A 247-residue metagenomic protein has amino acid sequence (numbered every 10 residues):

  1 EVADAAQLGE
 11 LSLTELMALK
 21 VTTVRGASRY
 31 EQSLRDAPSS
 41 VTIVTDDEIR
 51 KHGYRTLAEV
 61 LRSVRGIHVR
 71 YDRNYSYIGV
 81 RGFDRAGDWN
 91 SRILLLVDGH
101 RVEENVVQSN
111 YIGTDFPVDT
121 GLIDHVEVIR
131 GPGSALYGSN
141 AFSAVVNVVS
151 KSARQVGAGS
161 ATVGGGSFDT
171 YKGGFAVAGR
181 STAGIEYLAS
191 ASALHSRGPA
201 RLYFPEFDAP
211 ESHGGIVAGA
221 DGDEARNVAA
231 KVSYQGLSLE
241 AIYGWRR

Functional and structural regions predicted by a protein language model:
D4-L8, A18-H52, N74-Y77, G157 (+1 more regions): N-terminal periplasmic "start-of-domain" segments of outer-membrane beta-barrel proteins
Q7, R35, A58-L61, F116-P117 (+1 more regions): A general structural signal for stabilizing positions within well-ordered secondary structure
L16-L19, V41, I49, L61 (+2 more regions): Non-catalytic regulatory/gating segments with a bias toward low-complexity or hydrophobic composition
T22-V41, A58-R101: Extracytoplasmic beta-strand/coil segments of soluble accessory domains associated with Gram-negative outer-membrane
Q32, D84-A86, K151-A153, G166 (+1 more regions): Short polar/acidic secondary-structure junctions
L57-V60, Y77-R81, I93-D98, G113-F116 (+3 more regions): N-terminal periplasmic accessory domains that precede and gate Gram-negative outer-membrane beta-barrel machines
R101-R130: Short acidic/polar hinge/loop motifs at secondary-structure boundaries that mediate gating or recognition
A135, Q155-V156, G164, A176-R247: Periplasmic-side early beta-strands and strand-to-turn transitions of outer-membrane beta-barrels
